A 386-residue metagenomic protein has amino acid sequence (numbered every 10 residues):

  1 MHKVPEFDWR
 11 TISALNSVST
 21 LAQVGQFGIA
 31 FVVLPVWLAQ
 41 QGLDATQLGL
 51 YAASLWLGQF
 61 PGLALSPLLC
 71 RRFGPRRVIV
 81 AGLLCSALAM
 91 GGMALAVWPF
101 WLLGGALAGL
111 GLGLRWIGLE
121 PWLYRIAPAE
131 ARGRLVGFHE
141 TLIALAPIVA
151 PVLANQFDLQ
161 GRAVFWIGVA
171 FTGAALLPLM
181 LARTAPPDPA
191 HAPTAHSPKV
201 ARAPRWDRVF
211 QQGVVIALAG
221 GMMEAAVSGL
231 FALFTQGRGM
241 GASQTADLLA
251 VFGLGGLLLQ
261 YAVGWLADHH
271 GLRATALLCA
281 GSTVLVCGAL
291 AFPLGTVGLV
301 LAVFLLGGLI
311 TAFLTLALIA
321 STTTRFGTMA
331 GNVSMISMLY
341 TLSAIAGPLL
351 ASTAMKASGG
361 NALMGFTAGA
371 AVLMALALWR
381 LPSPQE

Functional and structural regions predicted by a protein language model:
F7-W56, A225-T235: Helix-loop boundary and gating motifs at the non-cytosolic
G62-G74, D158, L259-G271, M355: Helix-to-loop junctions at the C-terminal end of transmembrane segments in multipass secondary transporters
R77-G91, A274-G288, A368: Structural signature of the two symmetry-related core transmembrane helices
A108-T141: Cytoplasmic helix-loop-helix junction between adjacent transmembrane helices in 12-TM secondary transporters
L114-A127, T311-R325: Intracellular juxtamembrane helix-capping segments at the cytosolic ends of symmetry-related transmembrane helices
F165-M180, M364-W379: Symmetry-related core transmembrane helices of the 12-TM Major Facilitator Superfamily/SLC fold
R273-L314: C-terminal transmembrane helical hairpin of 12-TM major facilitator-type secondary transporters
M329-K356: A late C-terminal transmembrane helix in Major Facilitator Superfamily
